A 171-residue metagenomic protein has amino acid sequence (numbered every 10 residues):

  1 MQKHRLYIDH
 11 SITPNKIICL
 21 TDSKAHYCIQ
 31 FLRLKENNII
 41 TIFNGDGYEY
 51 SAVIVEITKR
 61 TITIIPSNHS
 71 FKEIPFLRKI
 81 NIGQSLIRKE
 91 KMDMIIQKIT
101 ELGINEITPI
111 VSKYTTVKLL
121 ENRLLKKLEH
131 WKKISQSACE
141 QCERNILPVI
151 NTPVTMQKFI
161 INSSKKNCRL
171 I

Functional and structural regions predicted by a protein language model:
M1-F71, N122-L124: N-terminal positively charged helical leader segments and presequences
E73-I171: RNA substrate-binding interface of SAM-dependent RNA methyltransferases
